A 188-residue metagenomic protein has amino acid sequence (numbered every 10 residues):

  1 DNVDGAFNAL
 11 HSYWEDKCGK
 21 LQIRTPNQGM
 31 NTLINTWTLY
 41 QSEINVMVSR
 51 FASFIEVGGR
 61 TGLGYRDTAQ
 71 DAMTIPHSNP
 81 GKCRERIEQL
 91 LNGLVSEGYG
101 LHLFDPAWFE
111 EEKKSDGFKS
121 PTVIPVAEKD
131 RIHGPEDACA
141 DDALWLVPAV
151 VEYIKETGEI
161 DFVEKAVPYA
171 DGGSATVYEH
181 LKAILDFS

Functional and structural regions predicted by a protein language model:
D1-G62, D161-Y178, K182-L185: Acidic/polar, glycine-enriched structural segments that form the non-catalytic walls/loops of the carbohydrate-binding
L63, T68, A72-C83, I87-S188: Aromatic-rich carbohydrate-recognition surfaces in CAZymes
